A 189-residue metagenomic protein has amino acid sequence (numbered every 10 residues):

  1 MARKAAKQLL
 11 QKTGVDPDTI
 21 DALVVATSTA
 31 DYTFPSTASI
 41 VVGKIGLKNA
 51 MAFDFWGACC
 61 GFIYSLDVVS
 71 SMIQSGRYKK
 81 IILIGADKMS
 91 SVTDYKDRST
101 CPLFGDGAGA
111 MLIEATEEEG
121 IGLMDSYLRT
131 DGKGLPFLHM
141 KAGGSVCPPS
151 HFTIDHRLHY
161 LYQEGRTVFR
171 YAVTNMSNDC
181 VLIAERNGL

Functional and structural regions predicted by a protein language model:
R3, P35-S39, S177: Short, surface-exposed alpha-helical segments at coil->helix boundaries
A5-D21, D179-L189: Phosphate/pyrophosphate-binding loops at sites that engage ATP/ADP/AMP, CoA/4′-phosphopantetheine, polyphosphate
D16, I45-L47, I73-G76, C101-G105 (+2 more regions): Solvent-exposed alpha-helices and their adjacent loops that cap or buttress functional pockets in soluble metabolic
A26, W56, I81-D87, I113 (+1 more regions): Short beta-strand segments
S28-I81: Conserved catalytic cysteine-centered active-site region of acyl-thioester-dependent Claisen-condensing enzymes
Q74-A108: Flexible, glycine-rich active-site loops centered on histidine and acidic residues that chelate a metal or position
D97-T174, N178-V181: Condensing-enzyme catalytic core mediating Claisen C-C bond formation in acyl metabolism
